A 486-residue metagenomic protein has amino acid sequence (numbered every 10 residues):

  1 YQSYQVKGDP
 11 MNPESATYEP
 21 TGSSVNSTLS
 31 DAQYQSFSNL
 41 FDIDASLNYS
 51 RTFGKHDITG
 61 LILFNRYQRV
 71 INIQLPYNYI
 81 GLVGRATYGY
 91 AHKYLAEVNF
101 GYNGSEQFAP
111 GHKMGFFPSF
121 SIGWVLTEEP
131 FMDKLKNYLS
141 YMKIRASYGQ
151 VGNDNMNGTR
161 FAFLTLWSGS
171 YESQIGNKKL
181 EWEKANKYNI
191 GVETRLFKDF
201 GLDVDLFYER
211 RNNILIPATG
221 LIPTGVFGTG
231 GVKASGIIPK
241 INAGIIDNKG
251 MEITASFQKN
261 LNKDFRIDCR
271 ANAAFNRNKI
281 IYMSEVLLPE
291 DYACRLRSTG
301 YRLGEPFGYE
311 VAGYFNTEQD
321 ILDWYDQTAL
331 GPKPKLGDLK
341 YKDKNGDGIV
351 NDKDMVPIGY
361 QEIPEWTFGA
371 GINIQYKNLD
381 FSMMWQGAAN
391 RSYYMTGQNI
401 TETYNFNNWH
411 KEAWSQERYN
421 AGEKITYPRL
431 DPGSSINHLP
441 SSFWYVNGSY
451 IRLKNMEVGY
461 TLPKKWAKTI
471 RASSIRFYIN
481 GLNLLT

Functional and structural regions predicted by a protein language model:
Y1, E14, L40-Y67, Y77-E128 (+8 more regions): Surface-exposed extracellular loop regions of Gram-negative outer-membrane beta-barrel proteins
Y1-D44, D57-T59, R69-I71, Y77 (+4 more regions): Surface-exposed, low-complexity loop segments enriched in small/polar and acidic residues
S24-Q33, Y67-V70, G101-S105, L126-F131 (+6 more regions): Extracytoplasmic loops and strand-loop junctions of Gram-negative outer membrane beta-barrel proteins
T52-I58, K93, T127-M142, D199 (+6 more regions): Short loop/turn motifs that connect adjacent beta-strands in outer-membrane beta-barrel proteins
L75, F161-D203, V232-D264, G300-V311 (+1 more regions): Outer-membrane beta-barrel signature, preferentially recognizing the C-terminal barrel domain of Gram-negative
H92, E106-P110, N137-E183, Y208-I241 (+2 more regions): Surface-exposed extracellular loop regions of Gram-negative outer-membrane beta-barrel proteins, predominantly
G231-A234, D247, Q258-E362: Conserved small-residue
L336, A388-L482: Extracytoplasmic gating/loop element in the C-terminal half of outer-membrane beta-barrel translocons and assembly
